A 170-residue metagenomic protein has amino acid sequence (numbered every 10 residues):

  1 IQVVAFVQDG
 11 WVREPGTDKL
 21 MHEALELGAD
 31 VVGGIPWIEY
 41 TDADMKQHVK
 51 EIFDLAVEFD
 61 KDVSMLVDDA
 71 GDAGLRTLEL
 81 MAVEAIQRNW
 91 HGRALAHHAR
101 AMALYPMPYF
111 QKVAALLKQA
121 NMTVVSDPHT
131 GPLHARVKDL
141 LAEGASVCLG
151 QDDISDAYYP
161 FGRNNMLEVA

Functional and structural regions predicted by a protein language model:
V4-T17, E26-A135: Active-site core of metal-dependent hydrolases
D62, V83-A94, N121, V137-A170: His/Asp/Glu-enriched, well-ordered alpha-helical/loop segment that forms or immediately abuts the divalent-metal
